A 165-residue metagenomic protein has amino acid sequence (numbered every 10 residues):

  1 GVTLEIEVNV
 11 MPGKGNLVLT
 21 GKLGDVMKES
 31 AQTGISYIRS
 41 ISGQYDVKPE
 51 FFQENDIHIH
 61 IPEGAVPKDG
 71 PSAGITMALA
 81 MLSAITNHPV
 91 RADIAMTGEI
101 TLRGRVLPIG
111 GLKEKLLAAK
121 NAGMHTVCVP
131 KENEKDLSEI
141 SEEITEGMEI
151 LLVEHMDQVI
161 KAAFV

Functional and structural regions predicted by a protein language model:
V2-V165: Peripheral, non-AAA+ core regions of ATP-driven protein-machinery
